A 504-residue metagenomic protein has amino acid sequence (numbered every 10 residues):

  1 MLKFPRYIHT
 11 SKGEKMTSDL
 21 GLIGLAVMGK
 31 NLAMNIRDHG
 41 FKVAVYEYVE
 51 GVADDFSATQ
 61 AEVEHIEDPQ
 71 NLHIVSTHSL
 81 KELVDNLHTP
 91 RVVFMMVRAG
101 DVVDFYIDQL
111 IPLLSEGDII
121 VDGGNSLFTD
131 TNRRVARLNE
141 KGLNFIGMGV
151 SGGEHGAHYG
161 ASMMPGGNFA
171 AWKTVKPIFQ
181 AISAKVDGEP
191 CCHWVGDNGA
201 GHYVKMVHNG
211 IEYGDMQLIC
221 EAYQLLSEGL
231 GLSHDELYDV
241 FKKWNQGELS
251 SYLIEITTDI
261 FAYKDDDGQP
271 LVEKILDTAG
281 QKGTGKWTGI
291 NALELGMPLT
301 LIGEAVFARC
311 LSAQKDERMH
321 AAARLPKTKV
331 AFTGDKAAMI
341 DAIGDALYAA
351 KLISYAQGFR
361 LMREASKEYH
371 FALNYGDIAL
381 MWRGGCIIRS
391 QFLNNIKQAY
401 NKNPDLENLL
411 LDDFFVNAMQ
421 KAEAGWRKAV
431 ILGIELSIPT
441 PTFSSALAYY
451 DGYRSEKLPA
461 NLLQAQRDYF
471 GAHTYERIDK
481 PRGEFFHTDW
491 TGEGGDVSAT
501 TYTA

Functional and structural regions predicted by a protein language model:
H9-R91, L113, G117, G153-H158: NAD(P)+-binding Rossmann beta1-loop-alpha1 motif at the extreme N-terminus of oxidoreductases
M34, D38-F41, A61, D85 (+20 more regions): Generic secondary-structure signature for well-ordered alpha-helical cores
V43, S76, F145-I146, L299 (+1 more regions): Hydrophobic beta-strand scaffold residues
V92-Q109: Glycine/threonine-rich flexible loop motifs
V103-Y106, V121, L127-Y238, Q246-P270 (+2 more regions): Rossmann-fold dinucleotide-binding core
H202, S227, L232, D239 (+3 more regions): Interdomain hinge/lid region at the active-site interface of Rossmann-like NAD(P)-dependent oxidoreductases
W244, S366-A399: Small-residue-rich helix-loop
K428-A429, I434-A504: C-terminal amphipathic alpha-helical interaction region
